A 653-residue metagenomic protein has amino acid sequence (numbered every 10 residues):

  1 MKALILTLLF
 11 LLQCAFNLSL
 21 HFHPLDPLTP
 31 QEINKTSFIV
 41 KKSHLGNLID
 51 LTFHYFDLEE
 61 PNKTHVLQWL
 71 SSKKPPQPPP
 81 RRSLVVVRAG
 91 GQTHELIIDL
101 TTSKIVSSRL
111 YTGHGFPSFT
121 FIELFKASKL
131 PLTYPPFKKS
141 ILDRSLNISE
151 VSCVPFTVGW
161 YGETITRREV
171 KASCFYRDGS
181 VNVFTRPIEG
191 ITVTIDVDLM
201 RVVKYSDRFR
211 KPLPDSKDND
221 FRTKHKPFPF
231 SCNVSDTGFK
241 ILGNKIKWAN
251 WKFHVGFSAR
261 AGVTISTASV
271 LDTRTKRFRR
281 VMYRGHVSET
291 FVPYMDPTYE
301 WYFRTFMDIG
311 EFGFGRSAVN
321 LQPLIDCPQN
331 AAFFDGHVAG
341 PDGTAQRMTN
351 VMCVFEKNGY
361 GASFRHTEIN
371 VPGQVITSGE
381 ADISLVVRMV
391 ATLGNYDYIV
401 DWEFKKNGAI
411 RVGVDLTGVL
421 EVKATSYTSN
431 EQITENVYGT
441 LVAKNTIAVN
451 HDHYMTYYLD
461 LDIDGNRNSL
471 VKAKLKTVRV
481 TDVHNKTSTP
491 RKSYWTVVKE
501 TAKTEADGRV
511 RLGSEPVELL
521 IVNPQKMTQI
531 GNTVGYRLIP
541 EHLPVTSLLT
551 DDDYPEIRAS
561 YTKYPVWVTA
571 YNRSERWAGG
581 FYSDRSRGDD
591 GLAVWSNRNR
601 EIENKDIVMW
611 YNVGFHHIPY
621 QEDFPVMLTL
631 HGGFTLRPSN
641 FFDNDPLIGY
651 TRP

Functional and structural regions predicted by a protein language model:
M1-A3, R652-P653: A positional/structural detector of protein chain ends, strongest at the extreme C-terminus and weakly at the extreme
K2-S19: Cleavable N-terminal signal peptides of Sec/SRP-targeted secreted and luminal proteins
A15, L132, S173-F175, P328: Sequence contexts marking disulfide-bonded cysteines in secreted/extracellular proteins
N17-E32, F209-D218: Intrinsically disordered, low-structural-confidence terminal and linker regions
P24-L70, T120-T157: Short, non-transmembrane alpha-helical segments in secretory-pathway proteins
N47-L100, I148-D196, A249, V387: Exposed beta-strand-loop-beta-strand "reactive/processing" segments of non-cytosolic proteins
L100-F119, L142, R177-A409, D415 (+2 more regions): Extended effector regions of multi-domain proteins
